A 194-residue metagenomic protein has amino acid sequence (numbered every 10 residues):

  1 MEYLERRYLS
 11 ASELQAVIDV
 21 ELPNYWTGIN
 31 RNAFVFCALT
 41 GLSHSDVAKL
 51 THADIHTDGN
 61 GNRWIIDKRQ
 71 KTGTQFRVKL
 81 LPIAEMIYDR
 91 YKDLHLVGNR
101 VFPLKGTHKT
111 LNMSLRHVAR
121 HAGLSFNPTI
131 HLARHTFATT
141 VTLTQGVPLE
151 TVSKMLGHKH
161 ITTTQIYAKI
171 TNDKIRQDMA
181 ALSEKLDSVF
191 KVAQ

Functional and structural regions predicted by a protein language model:
M1-H44, A48, Q145: Basic, Lys/Arg- and aromatic-enriched nucleic-acid-binding interface segment
E2-L4, Q70-D89, V97-H117: C-terminal catalytic core of Y-nucleophile DNA break-rejoin enzymes
Y8, R69-G73, L156-A181: Catalytic-site neighborhood detector that most strongly recognizes the C-terminal catalytic loop/helix of tyrosine
E13-I18, T40, K49-D89: Conserved tyrosine-mediated DNA breakage-rejoining catalytic core shared by Y-recombinases
W26-T27, S45-A48, T57-N60, Q75-V78 (+7 more regions): Extended hydrophobic-aromatic, low-complexity segments
I29-A33, K105-H108, S125-Q145: Short basic/aromatic active-site micro-motif
V35, L39, S45-D46, H117 (+2 more regions): C-terminal catalytic core of tyrosine-transesterase DNA break-rejoin enzymes
L182-Q194: C-terminal secondary-structure termini that scaffold catalytic or DNA-interacting sites
